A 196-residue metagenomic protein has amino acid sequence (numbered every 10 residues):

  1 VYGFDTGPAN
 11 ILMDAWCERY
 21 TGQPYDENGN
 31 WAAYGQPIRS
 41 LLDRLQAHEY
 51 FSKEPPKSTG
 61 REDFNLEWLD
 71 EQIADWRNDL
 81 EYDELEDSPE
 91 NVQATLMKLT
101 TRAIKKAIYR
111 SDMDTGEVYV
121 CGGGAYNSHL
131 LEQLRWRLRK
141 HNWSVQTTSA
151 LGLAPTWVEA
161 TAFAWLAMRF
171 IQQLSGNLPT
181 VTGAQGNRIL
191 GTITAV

Functional and structural regions predicted by a protein language model:
V1-A32: Glycine-rich phosphate-binding loop of actin/hexokinase-like ATP-binding domains
V1-F4, D87-S88, T147-P155: A short glycine/serine-rich beta->alpha loop
Y2-D5, Q93, M97, G123 (+1 more regions): Glycine- and other small-residue-rich loops at beta-strand/loop junctions that grip anionic moieties
D5, S128, A167, T194-V196: Metal-centered catalytic cores of metalloenzymes
A15, R102-Q185: Catalytic phosphate/nucleotide-handling subdomain of diverse soluble enzymes
A15-R19, S40-A47, Q133, F163-L166 (+1 more regions): Alpha-helical scaffold segments in soluble metabolic enzymes
Q23-P24, W31-E117, S128-W136, W143: A contiguous, well-structured pocket-lining segment that forms one wall/lid of small-molecule binding clefts in soluble
T180-V196: A short, charged, Gly/Pro-tolerant segment at domain boundaries
